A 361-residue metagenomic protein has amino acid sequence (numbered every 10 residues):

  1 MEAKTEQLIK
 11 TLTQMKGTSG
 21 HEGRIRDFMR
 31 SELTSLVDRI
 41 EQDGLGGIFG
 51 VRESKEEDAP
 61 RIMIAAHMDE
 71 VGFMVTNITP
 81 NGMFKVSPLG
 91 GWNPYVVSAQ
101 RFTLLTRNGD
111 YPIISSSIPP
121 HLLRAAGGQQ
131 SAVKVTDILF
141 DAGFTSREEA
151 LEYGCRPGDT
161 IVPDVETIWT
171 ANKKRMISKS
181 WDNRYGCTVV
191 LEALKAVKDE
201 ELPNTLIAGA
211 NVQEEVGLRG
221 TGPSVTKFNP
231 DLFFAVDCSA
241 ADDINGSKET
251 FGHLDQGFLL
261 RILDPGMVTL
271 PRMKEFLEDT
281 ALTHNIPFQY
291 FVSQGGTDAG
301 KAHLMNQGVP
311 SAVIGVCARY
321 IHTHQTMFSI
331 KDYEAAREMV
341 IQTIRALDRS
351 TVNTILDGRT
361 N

Functional and structural regions predicted by a protein language model:
M1-N361: N-terminal hydrophobic/helix-forming segments and targeting peptides
